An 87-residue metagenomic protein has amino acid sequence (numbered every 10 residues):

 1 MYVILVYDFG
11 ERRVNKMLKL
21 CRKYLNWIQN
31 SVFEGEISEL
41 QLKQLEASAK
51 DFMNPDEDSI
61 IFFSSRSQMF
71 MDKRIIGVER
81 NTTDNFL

Functional and structural regions predicted by a protein language model:
M1-Q41: Extended, hydrophobic alpha-helical segments
L20-N26, E46, R66-F70: A broad, low-specificity signal for short, low-complexity segments enriched in glycine/proline and polar/charged
N30-S59, S64: Short, intrinsically disordered low-complexity segments
D51-L87: C-terminal structural segments of small proteins and small subunits
